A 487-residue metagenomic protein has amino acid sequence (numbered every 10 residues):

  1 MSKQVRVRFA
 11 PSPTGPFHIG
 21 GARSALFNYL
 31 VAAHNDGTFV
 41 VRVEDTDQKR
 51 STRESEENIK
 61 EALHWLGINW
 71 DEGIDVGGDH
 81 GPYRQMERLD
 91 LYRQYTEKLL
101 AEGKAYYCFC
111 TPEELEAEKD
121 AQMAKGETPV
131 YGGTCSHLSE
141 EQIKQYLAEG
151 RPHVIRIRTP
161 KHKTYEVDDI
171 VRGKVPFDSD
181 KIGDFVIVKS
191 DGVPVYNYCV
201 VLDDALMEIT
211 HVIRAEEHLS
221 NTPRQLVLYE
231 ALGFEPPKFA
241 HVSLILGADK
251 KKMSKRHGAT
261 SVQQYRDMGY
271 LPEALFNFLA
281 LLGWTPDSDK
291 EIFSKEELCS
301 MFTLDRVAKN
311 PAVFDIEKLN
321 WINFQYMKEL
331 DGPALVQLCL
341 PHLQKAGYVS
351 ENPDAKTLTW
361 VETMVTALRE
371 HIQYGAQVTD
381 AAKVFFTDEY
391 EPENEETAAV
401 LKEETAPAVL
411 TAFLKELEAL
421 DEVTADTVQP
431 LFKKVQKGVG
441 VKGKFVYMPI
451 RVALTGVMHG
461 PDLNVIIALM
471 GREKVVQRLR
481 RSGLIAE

Functional and structural regions predicted by a protein language model:
S2-A124, N221-F234: N-terminal Rossmann-like or analogous alpha/beta NTP/dinucleotide-binding catalytic cores that position adenine
R8-P13, V40-D45, M207-V212, T260 (+2 more regions): Glycine- and acidic
H18, N28, I59, L99 (+9 more regions): Residue-level signal for inorganic ion chemistry
I19, Y265-E273, K309-D315, P353-T363 (+2 more regions): Structural motif
P82-M86, V188-S190, M207-L219, L246-F278 (+4 more regions): Conserved phosphate-binding loops in nucleotide/dinucleotide-binding enzymes
Y106-Y107, T111-H241, L246-M253, S261 (+1 more regions): Active-site cores that bind ATP or allylic diphosphates and position pyrophosphate for catalysis
G332-V439: Small-residue-rich helix-loop
D426-I485: Charged substrate- and nucleic-acid-binding regions of tRNA-handling and nucleotidyl-transfer enzymes, centered on
